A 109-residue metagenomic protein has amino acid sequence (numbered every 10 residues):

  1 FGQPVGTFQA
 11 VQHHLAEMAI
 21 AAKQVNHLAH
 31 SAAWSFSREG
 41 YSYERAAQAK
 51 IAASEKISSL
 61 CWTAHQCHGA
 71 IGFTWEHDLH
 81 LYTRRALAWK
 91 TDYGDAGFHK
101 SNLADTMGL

Functional and structural regions predicted by a protein language model:
F1-L109: Alpha-helical interface subdomain recognition
